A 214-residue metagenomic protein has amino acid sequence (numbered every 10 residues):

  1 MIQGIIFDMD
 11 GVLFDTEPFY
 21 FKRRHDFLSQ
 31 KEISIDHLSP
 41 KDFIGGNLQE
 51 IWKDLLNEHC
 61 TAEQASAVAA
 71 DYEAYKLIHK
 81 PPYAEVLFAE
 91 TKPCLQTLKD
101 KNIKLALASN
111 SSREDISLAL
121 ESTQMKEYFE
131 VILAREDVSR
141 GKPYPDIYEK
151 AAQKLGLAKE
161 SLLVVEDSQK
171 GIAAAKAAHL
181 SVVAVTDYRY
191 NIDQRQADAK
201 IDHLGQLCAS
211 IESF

Functional and structural regions predicted by a protein language model:
M1-Q3, Q96-K99, S112-F214: Asp-based, Mg2+/Mn2+-dependent phosphohydrolase catalytic module
I2-K101, E114: N-terminal helical cap/lid subdomain that shapes the substrate entry/recognition surface in HAD-like hydrolases
D8, V12, S109, D167: Conserved G/P- and acidic residue-centered "switch" motifs that form tight phosphate/ATP-binding loops in soluble
L13, L87, L105, R140 (+1 more regions): Conserved SAM-binding loop
P18, S109, L118: Conserved catalytic-core motifs of eukaryotic protein kinase domains, centered on the activation segment
S34, K104, S181: Residue-level detector of anion-binding/catalytic polar loops
A106-L107, A184: Hydrophobic beta-strand core positions in alpha/beta domains
